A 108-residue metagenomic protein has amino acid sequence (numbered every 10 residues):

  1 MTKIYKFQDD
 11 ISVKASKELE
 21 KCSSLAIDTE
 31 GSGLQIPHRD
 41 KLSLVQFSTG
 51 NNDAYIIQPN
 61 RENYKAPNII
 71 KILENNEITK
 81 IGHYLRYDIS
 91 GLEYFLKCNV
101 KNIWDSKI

Functional and structural regions predicted by a protein language model:
M1-I108: Conserved RNase H-like, two-metal-ion catalytic cores of nucleic-acid enzymes
